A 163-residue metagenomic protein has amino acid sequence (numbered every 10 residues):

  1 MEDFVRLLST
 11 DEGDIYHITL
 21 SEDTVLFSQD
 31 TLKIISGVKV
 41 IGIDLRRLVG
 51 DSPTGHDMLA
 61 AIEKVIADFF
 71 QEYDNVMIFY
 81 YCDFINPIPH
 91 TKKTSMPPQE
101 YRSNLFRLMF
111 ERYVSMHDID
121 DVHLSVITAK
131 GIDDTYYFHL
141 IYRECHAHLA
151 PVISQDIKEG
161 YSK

Functional and structural regions predicted by a protein language model:
M1-K163: Non-catalytic substrate-recognition and accessory regions of acyl/acetyltransferase enzymes
